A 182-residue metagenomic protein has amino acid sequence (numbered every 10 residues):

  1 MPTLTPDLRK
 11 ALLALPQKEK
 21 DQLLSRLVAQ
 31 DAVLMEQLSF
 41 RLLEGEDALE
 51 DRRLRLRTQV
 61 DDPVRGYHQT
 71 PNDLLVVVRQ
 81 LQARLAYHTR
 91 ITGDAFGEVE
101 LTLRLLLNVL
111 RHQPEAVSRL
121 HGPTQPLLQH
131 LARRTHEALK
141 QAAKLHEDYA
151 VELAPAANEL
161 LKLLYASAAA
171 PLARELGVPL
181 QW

Functional and structural regions predicted by a protein language model:
M1, L13, L27, D31 (+11 more regions): Intrinsic-disorder-associated interaction segments
P2-H68: N-terminal interaction modules that seed assembly of large macromolecular complexes
L4, E19-K20, L34, R52 (+5 more regions): Structural recognition of alpha-solenoid helical scaffolds
E19, E36, E44-E46, E50 (+7 more regions): Glutamate identity and glutamate-enriched acidic tracts
T58-Q141: Charged linear interaction tracts used for macromolecular binding and regulation
P126-W182: Eukaryote-biased recognition of C-terminal alpha-helical segments
